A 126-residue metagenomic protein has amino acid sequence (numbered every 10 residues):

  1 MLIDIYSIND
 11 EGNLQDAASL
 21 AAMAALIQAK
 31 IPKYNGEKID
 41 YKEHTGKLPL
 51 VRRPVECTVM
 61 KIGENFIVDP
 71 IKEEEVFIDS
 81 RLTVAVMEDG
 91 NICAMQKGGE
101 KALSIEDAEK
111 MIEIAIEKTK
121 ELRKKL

Functional and structural regions predicted by a protein language model:
M1-L126: Polyanion-binding surfaces on beta-sheet-dominated domains and ring/shell assemblies
